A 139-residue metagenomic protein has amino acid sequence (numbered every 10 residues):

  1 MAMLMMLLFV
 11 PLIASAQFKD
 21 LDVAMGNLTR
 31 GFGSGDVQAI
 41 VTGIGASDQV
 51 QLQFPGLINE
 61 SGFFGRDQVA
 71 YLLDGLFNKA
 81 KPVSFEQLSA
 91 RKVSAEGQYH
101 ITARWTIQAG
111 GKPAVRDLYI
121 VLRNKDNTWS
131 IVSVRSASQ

Functional and structural regions predicted by a protein language model:
L4-S34, Q38: Short, low-complexity N-terminal intrinsically disordered segments enriched in polar/charged residues
F18-D22, G33-S34, G62-R66, K112-V115: Solvent-exposed, acidic/flexible segments
V23, N27, A39, F64 (+1 more regions): Extracytoplasmic/secreted proteins, especially bacterial periplasmic and envelope-associated proteins
D36-Q51: Short, well-ordered alpha-helical segments enriched in acidic and aromatic residues
I44-S47, G56, S89, A103-I107 (+2 more regions): A mature extracytoplasmic/lumenal domain signature
V50-G62: A short gly/proline-enriched turn/hairpin at secondary-structure junctions
D67-G110: Surface-exposed, charged secondary-structure patches
K112-Q139: Short beta-strand edge/turn micro-motifs at domain boundaries
